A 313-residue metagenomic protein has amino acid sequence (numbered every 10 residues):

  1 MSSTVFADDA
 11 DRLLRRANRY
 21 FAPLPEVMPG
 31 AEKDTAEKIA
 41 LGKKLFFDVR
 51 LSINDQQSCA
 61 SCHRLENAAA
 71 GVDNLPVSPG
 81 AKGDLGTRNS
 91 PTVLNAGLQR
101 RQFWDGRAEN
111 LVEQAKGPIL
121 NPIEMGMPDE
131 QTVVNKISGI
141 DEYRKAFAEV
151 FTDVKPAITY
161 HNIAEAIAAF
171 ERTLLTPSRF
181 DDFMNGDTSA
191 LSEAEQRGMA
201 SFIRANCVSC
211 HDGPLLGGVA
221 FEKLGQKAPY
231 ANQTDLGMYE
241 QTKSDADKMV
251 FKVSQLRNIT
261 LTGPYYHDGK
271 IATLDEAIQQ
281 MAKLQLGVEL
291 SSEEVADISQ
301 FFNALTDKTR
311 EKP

Functional and structural regions predicted by a protein language model:
V5-P313: Periplasmic c-type cytochrome electron-transfer domains
